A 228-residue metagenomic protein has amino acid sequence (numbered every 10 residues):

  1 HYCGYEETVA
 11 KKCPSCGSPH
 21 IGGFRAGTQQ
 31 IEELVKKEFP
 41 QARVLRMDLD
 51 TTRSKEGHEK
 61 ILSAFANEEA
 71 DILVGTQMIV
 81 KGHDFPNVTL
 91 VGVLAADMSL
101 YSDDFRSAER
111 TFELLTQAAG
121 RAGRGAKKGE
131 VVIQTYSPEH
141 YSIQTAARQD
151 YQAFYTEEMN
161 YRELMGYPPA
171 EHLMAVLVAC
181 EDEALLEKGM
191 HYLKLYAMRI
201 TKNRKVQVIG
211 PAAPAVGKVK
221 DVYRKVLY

Functional and structural regions predicted by a protein language model:
H1-E187, R199, A215-G217, V226-L227: Inter-lobe coupling/hinge segments of SF2-like helicase ATPases
G189-L195: Short amphipathic alpha-helices in soluble, non-transmembrane regions that often serve as interface/regulatory elements
T201-P214: Short beta-strand elements
K205, K218-Y223: Nucleotide-binding motor/catalytic cores of P-loop/tubulin-like NTPases across gene-expression machines
